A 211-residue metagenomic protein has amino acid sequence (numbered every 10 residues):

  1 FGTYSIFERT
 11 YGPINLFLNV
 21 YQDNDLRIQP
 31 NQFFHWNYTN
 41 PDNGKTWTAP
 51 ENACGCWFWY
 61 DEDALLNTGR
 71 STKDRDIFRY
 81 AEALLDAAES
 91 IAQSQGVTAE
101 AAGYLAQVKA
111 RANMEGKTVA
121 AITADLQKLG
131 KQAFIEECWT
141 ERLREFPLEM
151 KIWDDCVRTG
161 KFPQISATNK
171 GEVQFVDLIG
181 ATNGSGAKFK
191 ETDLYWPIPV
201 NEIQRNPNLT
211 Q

Functional and structural regions predicted by a protein language model:
F1-L84, E89-Q93, K161-Q211: Elongated scaffold/linker segments in the mid-to-C-terminal portions of large proteins
D25, D74-R111, I135-M150: Extended, hydrophobic/aromatic-rich amphipathic alpha-helical segments that build helical scaffolds
Q32, V119-A120, E149-M150: Short, solvent-exposed loop/turn and secondary-structure capping segments
E115-A133, E137, P163-S166, V200-Q211: Short, surface-exposed recognition loops and adjoining beta-strand edges that mediate ligand/DNA contacts, enriched
G130-S166: Acidic/serine-rich, low-complexity amphipathic helices located in mid- to C-terminal regulatory regions
